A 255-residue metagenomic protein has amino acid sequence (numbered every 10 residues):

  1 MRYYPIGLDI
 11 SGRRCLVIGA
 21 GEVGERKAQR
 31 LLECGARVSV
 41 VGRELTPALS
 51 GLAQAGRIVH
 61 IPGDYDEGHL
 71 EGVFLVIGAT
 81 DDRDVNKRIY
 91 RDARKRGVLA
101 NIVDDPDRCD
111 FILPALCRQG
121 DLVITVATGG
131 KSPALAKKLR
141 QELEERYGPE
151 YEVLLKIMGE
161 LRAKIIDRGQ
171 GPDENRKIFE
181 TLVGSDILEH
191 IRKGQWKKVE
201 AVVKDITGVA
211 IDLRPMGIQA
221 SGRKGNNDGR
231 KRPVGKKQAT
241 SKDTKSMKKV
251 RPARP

Functional and structural regions predicted by a protein language model:
M1-E44, L49-A53: Hydrophobic, well-ordered beta-alpha structural blocks that scaffold small-molecule cofactor pockets
E22-V23, D84, G130: Residue-level detector of alpha-helix initiation sites
G42, H60-D64, D104: Short loop/edge segments at beta-strand edges and connector loops that shape dinucleotide/nucleotide cofactor-binding
A53-E71: Glycine-rich, highly charged phosphate/nucleotide-binding loops
L75-A79, N86-I112: ADP-ribose/adenylate-binding Rossmann-like module
I102-E152: E1/E1-like adenylate-forming module used to activate ubiquitin-like modifiers and sulfur-carrier proteins
G130-R223: An accessory alpha-helical subdomain
P215-R254: Intrinsically disordered, low-complexity terminal tails and inter-domain linkers enriched for S/T/G/P/D/E
